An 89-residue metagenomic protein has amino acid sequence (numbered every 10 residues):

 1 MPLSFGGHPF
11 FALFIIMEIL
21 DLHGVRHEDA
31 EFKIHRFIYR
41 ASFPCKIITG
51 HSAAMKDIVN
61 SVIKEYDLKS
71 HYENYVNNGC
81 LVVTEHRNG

Functional and structural regions predicted by a protein language model:
P2-G89: Long, charged, low-complexity intrinsically disordered regions
